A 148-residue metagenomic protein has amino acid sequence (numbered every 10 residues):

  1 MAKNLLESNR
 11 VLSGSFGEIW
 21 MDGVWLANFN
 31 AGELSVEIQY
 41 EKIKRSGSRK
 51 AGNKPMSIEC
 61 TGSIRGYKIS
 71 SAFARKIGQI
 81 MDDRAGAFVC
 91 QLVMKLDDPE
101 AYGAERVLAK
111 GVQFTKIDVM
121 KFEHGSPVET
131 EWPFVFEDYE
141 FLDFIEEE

Functional and structural regions predicted by a protein language model:
A2-K76, R106, K110-P133, F141: Solvent-exposed edge beta-strands and adjacent loop segments that serve as assembly or binding interfaces
I77-L108: Short, acidic/charged, Gly/Pro-enriched secondary-structure junctions
D143-E148: Short acidic DE-rich linear segments
